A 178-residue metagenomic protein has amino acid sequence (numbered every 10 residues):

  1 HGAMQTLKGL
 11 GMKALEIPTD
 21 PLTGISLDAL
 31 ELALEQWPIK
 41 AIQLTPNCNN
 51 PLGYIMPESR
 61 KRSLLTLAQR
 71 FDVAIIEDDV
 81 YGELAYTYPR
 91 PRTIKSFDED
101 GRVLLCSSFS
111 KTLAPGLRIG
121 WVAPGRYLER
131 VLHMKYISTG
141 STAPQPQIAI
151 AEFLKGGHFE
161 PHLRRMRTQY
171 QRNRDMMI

Functional and structural regions predicted by a protein language model:
H1-M12: Substrate-binding/gating loop at the entrance of the active-site cleft, primarily in PLP-dependent aminotransferase-like
K13, N47-N50, T112: A short, flexible beta-alpha/helix-coil linker loop
K13-P21: Short beta-strand->loop structural element characteristic of the AMP-binding/adenylate-forming
E16, I75-E77, I150: Hydrophobic residues in well-ordered beta-strands that form the structural core
T23-Y86: Active-site phosphate-binding strand-loop segment of PLP-dependent enzymes
E99-T168: Conserved core segment of the aminotransferase class I/II
T168-I178: Conserved glycine-rich beta-strand-loop-beta hairpin in the small C-terminal domain of fold type I
